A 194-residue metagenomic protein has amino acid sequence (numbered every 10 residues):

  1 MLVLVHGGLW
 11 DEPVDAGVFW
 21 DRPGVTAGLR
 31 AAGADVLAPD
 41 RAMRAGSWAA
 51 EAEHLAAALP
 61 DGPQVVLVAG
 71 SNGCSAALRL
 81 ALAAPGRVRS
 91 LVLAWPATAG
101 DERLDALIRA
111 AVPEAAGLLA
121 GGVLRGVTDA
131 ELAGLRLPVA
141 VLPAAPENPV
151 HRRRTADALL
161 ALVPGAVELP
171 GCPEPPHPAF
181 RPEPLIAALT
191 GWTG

Functional and structural regions predicted by a protein language model:
M1-L29: Short, surface-exposed "cap/lid" segments of acyl-processing enzymes
P23-G46: Conserved alpha/beta-hydrolase
A49-V65: Conserved acidic catalytic loop of the alpha/beta-hydrolase fold
V68-A77: Gly/Ala-rich beta-loop-alpha elbow adjacent to hydrolase catalytic centers
L78, L82, L91-A115: Flexible "cap/lid" loop of the alpha/beta hydrolase fold
L135, V141-P143: Short beta-strand/loop motif that positions the catalytic acidic residue of the alpha/beta-hydrolase fold
N148-T155: Conserved alpha/beta-hydrolase "acid-adjacent" motif
P164-G194: Catalytic active-site module of serine/aspartate enzymes centered on a nucleophile-bearing elbow/loop
